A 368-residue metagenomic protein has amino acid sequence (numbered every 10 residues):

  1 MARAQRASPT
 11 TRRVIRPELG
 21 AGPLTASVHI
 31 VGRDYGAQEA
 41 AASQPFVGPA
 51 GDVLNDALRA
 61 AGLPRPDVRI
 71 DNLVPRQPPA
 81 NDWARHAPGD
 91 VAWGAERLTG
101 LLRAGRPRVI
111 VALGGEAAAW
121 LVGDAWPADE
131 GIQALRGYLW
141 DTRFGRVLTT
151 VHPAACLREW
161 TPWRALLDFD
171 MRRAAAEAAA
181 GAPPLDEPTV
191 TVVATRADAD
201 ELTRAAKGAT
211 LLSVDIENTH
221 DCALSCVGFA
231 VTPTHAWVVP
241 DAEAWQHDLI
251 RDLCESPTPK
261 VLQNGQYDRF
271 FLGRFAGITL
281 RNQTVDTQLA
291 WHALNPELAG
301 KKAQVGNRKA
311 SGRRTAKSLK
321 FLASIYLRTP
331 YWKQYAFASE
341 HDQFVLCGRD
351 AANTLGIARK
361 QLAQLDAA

Functional and structural regions predicted by a protein language model:
M1-A182: A polyanion-binding, active-site-adjacent surface
V31, D71, V151, V214 (+3 more regions): Active-site flanking residues adjacent to catalytic metal/cofactor-binding acidic residues
Q38-E39, S43-V47, L54, A61 (+2 more regions): Conserved RNase H-like, two-metal-ion catalytic cores of nucleic-acid enzymes
A60, W120, D124, E177 (+4 more regions): Active-site catalytic microenvironments for nucleophilic, acid-base chemistry
P64, A125-P127, I278-T279, E297 (+1 more regions): Short coil/loop linkers at secondary-structure junctions
D141, G145-A155, K320-D342, A351-L355 (+1 more regions): A short, charged helix-loop
A155-E177, K301-T329: A polyampholytic, Gly/Pro-enriched intrinsically disordered region
A182-V190, I278-T287, W332-A368: Mixed-charge, glycine-rich, non-catalytic linkers/tails in nucleic-acid processing enzymes
